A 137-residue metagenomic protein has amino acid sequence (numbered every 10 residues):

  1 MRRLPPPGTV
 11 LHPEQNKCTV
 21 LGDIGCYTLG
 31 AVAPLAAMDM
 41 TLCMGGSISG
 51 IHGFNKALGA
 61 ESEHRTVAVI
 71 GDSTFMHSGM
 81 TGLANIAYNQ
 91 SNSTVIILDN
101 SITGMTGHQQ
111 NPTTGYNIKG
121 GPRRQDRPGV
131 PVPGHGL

Functional and structural regions predicted by a protein language model:
M1-A31: Cofactor-pocket helix-loop regions in the catalytic cores of large enzyme subunits
A31-L137: Thiamine diphosphate
